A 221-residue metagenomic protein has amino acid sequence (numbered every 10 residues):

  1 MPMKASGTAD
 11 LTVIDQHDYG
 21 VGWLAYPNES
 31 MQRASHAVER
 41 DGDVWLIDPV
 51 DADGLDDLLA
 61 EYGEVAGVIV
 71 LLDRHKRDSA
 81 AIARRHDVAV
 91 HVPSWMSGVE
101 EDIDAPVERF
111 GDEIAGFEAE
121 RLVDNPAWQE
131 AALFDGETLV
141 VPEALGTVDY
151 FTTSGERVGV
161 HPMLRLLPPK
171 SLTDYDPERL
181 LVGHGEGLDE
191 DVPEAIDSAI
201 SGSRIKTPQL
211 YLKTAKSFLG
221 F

Functional and structural regions predicted by a protein language model:
P2-L11, V21-W23, N28-S30, V44-L46 (+1 more regions): Metallo-beta-lactamase
T12, A34-H36, F110, E130-A131: Residue-level detector of beta-strand structural context in well-folded domains
H17-A25, G116-E120: Short, hydrophobic/aromatic-rich segments at coil-to-beta transitions
W23-G67: Pre-active-site segment of Zn-dependent metallo-hydrolases
Q32, D53-G54, R74-D78, S97-E100 (+2 more regions): Active-site environment of divalent metal-dependent phosphoester hydrolases
V50-W95: Active-site metal-binding motif and surrounding structural segment of the metallo-beta-lactamase
L59-A60, A80-R84, I103-D104, T152-T153 (+1 more regions): Short amphipathic alpha-helical segments
A81-R84, V88-Q129, D135-G136, L167: Metallo-beta-lactamase
